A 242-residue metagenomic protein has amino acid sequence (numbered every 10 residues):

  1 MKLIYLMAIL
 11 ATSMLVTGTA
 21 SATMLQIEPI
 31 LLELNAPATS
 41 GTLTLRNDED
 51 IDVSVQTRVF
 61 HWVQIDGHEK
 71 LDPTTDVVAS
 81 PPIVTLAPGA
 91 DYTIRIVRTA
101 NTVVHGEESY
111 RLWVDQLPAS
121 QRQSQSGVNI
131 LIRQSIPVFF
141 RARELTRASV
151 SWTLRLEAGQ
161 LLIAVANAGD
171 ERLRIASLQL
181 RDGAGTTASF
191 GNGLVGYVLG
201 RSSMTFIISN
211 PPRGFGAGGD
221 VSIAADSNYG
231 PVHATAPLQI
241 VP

Functional and structural regions predicted by a protein language model:
M1-A8: Bacterial N-terminal signal peptides that target proteins for export
T17-T19: N-terminal signal peptide c-region/cleavage motif recognized by signal peptidases
A22-D48, E144-E157, V195: Beta-sheet-dominated interaction scaffolds and their linkers
G41-N47, I96, Y110-D115, L161-N167: Buried hydrophobic-core signal for structured, non-transmembrane domains
E49-L71, A168-T186: Short acidic, flexible loop segments centered on an aromatic residue
K70, T74-T102, A188-F215: Intrinsically disordered, low-complexity Pro/Gly/Ser/Thr-rich segments with frequent PxxP/GP/PP motifs and embedded
A100-L145, R213-P242: Terminal connector regions
A158-P242: Intrinsically disordered, low-complexity segments enriched in serine, threonine, and glycine
